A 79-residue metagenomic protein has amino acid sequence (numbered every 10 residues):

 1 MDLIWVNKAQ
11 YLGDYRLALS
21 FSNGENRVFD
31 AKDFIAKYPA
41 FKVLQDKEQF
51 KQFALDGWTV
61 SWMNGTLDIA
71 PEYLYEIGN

Functional and structural regions predicted by a protein language model:
M1-N79: Motif-centric detector for short Cys/His coordination patterns
